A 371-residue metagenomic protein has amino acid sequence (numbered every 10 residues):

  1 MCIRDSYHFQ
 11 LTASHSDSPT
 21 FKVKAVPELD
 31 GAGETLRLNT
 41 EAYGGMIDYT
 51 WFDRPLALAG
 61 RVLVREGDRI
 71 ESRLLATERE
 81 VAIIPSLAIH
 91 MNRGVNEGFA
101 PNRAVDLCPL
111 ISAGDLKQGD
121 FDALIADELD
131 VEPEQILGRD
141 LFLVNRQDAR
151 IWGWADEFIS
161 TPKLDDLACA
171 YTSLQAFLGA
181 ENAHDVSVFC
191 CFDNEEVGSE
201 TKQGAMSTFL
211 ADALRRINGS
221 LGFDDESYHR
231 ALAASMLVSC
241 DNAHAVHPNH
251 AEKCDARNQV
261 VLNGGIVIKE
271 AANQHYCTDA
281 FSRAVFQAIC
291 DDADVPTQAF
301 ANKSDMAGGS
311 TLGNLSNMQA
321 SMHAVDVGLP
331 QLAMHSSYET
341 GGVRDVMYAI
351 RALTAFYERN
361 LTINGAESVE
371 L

Functional and structural regions predicted by a protein language model:
R4-L371: N-terminal hydrophobic/helix-forming segments and targeting peptides
